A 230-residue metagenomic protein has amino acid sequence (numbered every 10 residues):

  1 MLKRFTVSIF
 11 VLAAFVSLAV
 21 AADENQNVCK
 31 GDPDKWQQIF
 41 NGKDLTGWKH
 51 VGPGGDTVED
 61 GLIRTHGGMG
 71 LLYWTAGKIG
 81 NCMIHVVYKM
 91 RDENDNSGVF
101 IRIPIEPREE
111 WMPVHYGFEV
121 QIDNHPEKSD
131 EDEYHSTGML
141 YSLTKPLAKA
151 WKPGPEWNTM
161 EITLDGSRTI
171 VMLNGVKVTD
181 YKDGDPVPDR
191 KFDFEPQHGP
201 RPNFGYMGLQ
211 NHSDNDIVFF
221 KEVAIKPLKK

Functional and structural regions predicted by a protein language model:
M1-R4: Positively charged n-region of N-terminal signal peptides that target proteins for export
V7-S8, E106: General helical structural elements
S8-S17: Bacterial N-terminal signal peptides
V20-K230: Carbohydrate-interacting regions of secretory-pathway proteins
